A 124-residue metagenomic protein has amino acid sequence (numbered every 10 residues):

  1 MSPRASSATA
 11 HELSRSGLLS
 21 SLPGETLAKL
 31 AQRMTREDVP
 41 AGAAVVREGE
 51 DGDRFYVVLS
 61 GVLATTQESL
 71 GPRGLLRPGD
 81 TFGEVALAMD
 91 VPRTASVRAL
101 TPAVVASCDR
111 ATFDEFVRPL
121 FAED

Functional and structural regions predicted by a protein language model:
M1-D124: Cytosolic regulatory regions built on CNB/CRP/Popeye-like sensor folds
